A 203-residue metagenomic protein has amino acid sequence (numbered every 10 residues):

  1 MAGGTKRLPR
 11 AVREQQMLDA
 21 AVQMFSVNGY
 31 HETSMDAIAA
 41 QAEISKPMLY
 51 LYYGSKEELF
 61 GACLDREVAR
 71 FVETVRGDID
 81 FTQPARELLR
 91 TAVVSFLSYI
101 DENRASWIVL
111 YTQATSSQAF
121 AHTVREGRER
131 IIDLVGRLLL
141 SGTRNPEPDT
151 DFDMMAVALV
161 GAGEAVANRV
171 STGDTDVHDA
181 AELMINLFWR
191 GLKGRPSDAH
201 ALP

Functional and structural regions predicted by a protein language model:
M1-A2, S98, E102, D133-S141 (+2 more regions): C-terminal peripheral helix-coil segments that are non-catalytic and often amphipathic
M1-N28, E32-I44, E57-G61: Basic, helix-initiating cap at the start of DNA-binding domains
P47: Key DNA-contact positions within bacterial/archaeal DNA-binding proteins
Y50-Y53, E57: A short His-aromatic
A62, E73-E102, R144, M155-L159 (+1 more regions): Hydrophobic alpha-helical connector segments
A69-V72, Q118-R144, D153-V157, D179-E182: Amphipathic alpha-helical packing segments from all-alpha helical-bundle domains
T91, S98-G136, N168, T172: Short secondary-structure transition hinges
I108-Y111, E147-P148, A199-A201: Short, hydrophobic secondary-structure boundary micro-motifs
